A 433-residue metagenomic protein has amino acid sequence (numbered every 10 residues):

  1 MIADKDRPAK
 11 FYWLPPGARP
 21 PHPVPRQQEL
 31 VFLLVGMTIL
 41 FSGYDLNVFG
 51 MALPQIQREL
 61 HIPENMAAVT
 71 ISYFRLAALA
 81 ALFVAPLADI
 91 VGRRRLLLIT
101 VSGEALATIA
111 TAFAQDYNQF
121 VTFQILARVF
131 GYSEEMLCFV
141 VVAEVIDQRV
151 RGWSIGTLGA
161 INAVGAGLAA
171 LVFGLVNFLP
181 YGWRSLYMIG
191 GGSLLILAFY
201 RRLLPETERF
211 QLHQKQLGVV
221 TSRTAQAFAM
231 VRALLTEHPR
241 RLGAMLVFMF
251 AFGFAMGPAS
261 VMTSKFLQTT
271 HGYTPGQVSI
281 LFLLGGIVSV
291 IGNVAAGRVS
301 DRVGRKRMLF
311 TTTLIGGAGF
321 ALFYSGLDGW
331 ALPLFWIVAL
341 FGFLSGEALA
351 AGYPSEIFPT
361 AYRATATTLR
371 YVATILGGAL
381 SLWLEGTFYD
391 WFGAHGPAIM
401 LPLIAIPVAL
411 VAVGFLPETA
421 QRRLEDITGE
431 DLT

Functional and structural regions predicted by a protein language model:
M1-F49: Cytosolic juxtamembrane N-terminal segment immediately preceding the first transmembrane helix of multi-pass
G50-M51, H238-G292: Extracytoplasmic gate region of multi-pass secondary transporters
H61, G92, F113-Q119, D147 (+3 more regions): Helix-breaking motifs and short loop linkers at transmembrane-helix boundaries and internal kinks in secondary membrane
S72-P86, F139, L283-A295: Central cavity-lining transmembrane alpha-helices of secondary-active solute carriers, predominantly the Major
A80-Y117, S300-V303: Conserved MFS/SLC helix-loop-helix module at the cytosolic interface between two early adjacent transmembrane helices
S102-Q115, L314-D328: C-terminal ends and interior cores of transmembrane alpha-helices in multi-pass membrane transporters/permeases
F123-A160: Cytoplasmic helix-loop-helix junction between adjacent transmembrane helices in 12-TM secondary transporters
L158-R202: Helix-loop-helix hairpin linking two adjacent transmembrane segments in secondary transporters
